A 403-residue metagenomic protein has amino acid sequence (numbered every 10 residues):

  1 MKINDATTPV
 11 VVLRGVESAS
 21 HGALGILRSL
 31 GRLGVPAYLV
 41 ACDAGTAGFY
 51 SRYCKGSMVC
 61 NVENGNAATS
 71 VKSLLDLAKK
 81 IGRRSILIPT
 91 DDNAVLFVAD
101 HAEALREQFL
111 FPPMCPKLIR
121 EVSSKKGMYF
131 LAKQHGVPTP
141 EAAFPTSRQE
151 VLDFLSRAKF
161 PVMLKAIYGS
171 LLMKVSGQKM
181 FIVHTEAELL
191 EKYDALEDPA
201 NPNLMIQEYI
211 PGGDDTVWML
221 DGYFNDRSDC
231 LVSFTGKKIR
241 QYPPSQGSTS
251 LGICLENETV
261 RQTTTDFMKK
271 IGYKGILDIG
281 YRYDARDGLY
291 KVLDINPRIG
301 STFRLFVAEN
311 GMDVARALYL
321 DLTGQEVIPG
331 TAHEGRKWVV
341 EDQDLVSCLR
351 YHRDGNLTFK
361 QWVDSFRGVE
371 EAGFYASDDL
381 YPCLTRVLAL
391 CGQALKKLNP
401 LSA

Functional and structural regions predicted by a protein language model:
M1-M114, Q149-L152, L388-A403: ATP-binding N-terminal substructure of ATP-dependent carboxylate-amine bond-forming enzymes
I119-M205, D226-R227, E258, Q262: Active-site nucleotide/adenylate-binding loops and adjacent lid/helix of ATP-dependent enzymes
H184-P243, L255-T265, R282-Y283, L289-K291: Phosphate-binding site of ATP-dependent enzymes
M205, K274-D278, I328-H333: Flexible, glycine/charged-enriched surface loops at secondary-structure junctions
I239-L251, N296-G311: Glycine-rich phosphate/pyrophosphate-binding beta-alpha loops
M268-R304: Conserved metal-phosphate-binding beta-hairpin within the catalytic cores of diverse ATP-dependent phosphoryl-transfer
Y319-A403: Peripheral (often C-terminal) accessory segments that flank ATP-dependent C-N-forming ligase machineries
